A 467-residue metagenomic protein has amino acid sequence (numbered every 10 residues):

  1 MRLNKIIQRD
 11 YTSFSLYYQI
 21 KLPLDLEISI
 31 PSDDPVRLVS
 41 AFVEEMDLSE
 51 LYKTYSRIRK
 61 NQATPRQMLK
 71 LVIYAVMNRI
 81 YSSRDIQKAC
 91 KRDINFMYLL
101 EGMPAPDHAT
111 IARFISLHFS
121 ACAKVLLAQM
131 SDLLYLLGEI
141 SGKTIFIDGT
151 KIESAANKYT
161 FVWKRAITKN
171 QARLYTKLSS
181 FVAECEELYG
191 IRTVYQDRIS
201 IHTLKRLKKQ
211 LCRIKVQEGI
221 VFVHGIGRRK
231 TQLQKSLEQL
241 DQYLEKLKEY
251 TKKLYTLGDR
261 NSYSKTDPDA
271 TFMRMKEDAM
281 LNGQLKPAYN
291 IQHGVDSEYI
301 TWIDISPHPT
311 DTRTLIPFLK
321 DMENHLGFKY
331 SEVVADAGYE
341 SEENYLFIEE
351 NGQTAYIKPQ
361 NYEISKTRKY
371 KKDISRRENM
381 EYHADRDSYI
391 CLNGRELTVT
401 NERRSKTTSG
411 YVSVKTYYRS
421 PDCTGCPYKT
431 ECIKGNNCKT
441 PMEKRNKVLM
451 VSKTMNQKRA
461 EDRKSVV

Functional and structural regions predicted by a protein language model:
M1-R37: Hydrophobic alpha-helical membrane-insertion signals
R2, S13, V72, R79-R92 (+1 more regions): Anion-binding and metal-coordination hotspots
Y17-K21, D25, V43-M46, I147 (+2 more regions): Residue-level signal for pocket-adjacent positions within structured domains
P31-I73, L449: Basic, short loop/linker segments at the boundary and entry of helix-turn-helix/winged-helix-like folds
I58, Y98-M103, D132: Catalytic micro-motifs at enzyme active sites that drive phosphoryl/nucleotidyl and oxygen chemistry
